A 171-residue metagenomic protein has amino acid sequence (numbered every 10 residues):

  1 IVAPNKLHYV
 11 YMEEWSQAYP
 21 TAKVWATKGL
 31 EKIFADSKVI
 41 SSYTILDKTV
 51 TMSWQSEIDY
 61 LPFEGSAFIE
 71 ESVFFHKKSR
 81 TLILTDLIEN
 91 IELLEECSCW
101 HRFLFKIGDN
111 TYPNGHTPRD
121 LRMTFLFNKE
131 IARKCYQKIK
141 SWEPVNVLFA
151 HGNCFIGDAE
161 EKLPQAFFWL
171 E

Functional and structural regions predicted by a protein language model:
I1-P4, I58-E64, M123-N128: Short, flexible loop segments at the rims of nucleotide/cofactor-binding pockets, characterized by
I1-S53: Active-site HxH/HxHxD metal-binding segment of metal-dependent hydrolases
K6, G29-L30, T85-L87, G152-N153: Active-site metal-binding loops of divalent metal-dependent hydrolases
Y11-E14, A18, L93-E171: Cap/insert and terminal regions of metallo-dependent hydrolase folds
Y19-T21, K77-S79, P144: Short glycine/proline-enriched coil/turn segments at helix->beta-strand junctions
V39-I107, K134-S141: Catalytic core of the metallo-beta-lactamase
